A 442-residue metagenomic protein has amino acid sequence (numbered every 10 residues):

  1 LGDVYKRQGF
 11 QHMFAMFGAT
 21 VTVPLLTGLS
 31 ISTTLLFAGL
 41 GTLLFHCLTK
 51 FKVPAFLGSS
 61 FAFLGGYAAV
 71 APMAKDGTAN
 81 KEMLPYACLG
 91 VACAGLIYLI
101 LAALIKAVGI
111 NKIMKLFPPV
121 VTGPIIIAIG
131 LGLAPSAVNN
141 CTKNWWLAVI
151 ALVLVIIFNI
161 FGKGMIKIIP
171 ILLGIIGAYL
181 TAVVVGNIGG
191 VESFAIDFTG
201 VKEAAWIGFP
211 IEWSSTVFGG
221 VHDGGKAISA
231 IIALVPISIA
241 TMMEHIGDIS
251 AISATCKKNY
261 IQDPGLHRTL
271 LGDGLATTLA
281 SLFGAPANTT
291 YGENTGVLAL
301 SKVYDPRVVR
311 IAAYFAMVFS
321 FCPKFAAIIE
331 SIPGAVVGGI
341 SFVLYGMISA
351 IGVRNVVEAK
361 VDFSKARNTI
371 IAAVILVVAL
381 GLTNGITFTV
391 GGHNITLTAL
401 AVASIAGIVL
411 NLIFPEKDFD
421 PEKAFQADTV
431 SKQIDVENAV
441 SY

Functional and structural regions predicted by a protein language model:
L1-Y5: Short, small-residue-biased leader/transition segments that mark boundaries at the very start of proteins
K6-R7, Q11-M16, L147-A151, I169-P170 (+2 more regions): Hydrophobic, membrane-embedded alpha-helices of multi-pass small-molecule transporters
G9-G41, H46, V53-M83: Transmembrane helix-boundary motif of multi-pass solute transporters/channels
L25-H46, K52, A233-P306: Membrane-embedded helical hairpins/re-entrant loop segments and their flanking transmembrane helices within multi-pass
L29-T34, F51-L64, I113-T122, K167-L173 (+5 more regions): Short, non-helical or kinked segments that cap or interrupt transmembrane helices
A68-A74, N159, N294-V309, F315-S320: Interfacial segments of multi-pass membrane proteins
M83-E192, A313-A424: Membrane-embedded alpha-helical modules
L172-L234, T389-N394, E422-V436: Hydrophobic transmembrane alpha-helices of multi-pass solute/ion transporters
